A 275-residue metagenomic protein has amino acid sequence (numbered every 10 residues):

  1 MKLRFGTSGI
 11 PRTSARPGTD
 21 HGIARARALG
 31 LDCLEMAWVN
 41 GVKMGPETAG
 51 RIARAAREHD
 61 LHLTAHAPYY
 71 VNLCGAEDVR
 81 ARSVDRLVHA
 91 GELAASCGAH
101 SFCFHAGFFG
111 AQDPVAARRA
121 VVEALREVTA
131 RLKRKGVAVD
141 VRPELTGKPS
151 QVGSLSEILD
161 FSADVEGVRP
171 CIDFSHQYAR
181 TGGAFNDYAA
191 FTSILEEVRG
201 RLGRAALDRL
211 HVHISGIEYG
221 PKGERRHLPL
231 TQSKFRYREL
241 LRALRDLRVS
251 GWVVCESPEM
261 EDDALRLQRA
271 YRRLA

Functional and structural regions predicted by a protein language model:
M1-E92: N-terminal pre-domain/capping segments
L3-G9, L34-M36, L63-A67, F102-F104 (+4 more regions): Hydrophobic faces of well-ordered beta-strands that scaffold small-molecule active sites in alpha/beta enzyme cores
S8-R12, A37-G41, P68-Y70, G107-F109 (+4 more regions): Active-site beta-loop-alpha junctions enriched in small/polar residues
I23-G30, M44-T64, H89-G98, T129-G136 (+3 more regions): Acidic (Asp/Glu)-rich catalytic clusters
L73-I172: Active-site acidic/histidine proton-transfer and metal-coordination neighborhood in alpha/beta enzyme cores
V128-G223: Acidic/histidine-rich catalytic cores of soluble enzymes
T192-R204, T231-D246: A short, acidic, amphipathic alpha-helical segment used as a generic capping/interface helix at domain edges
E261-A275: C-terminal helical cap(s) of enzyme catalytic domains, especially alpha/beta-barrels
